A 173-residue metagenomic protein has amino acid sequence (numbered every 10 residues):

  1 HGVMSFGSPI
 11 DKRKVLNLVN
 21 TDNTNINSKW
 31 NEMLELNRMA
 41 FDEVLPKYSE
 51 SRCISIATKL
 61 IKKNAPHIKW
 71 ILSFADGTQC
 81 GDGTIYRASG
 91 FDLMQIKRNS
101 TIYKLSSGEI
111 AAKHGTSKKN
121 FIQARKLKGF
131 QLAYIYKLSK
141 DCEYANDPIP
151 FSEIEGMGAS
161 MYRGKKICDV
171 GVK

Functional and structural regions predicted by a protein language model:
S5-K126, A133: Acyl-donor binding region in acyl/amide transferases
K119-F151: Long, intrinsically disordered, low-complexity Ser/Thr/Pro-rich regulatory/activation regions of nuclear proteins
N146-K173: Short, cationic low-complexity segments
